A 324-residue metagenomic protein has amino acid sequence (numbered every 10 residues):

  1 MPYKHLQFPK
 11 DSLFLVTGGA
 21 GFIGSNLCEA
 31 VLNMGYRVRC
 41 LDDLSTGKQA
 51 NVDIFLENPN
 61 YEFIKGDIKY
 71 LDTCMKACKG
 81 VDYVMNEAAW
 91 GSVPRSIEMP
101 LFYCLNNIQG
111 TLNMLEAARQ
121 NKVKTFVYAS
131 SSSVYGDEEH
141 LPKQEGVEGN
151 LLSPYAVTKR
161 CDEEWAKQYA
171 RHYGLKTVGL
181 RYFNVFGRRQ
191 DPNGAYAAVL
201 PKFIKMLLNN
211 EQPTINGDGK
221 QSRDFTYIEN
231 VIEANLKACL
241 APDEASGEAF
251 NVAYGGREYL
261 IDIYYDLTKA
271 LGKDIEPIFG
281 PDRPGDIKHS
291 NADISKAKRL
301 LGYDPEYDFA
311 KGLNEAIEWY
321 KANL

Functional and structural regions predicted by a protein language model:
M1-V185, C239, P305-Y307, N323: N-terminal Rossmann-like NAD(P)+-binding domain of SDR-like oxidoreductases, especially those catalyzing
P2-F8, A30-N33, K69, L207-L324: C-terminal substrate-binding subdomain of Rossmann-fold SDR/epimerase-dehydratase oxidoreductases
T17, I97, L105-I108, N193 (+5 more regions): Short, solvent-exposed loop/helix junctions and linker helices that flank or host conserved functional motifs
N113, Q190-D191, Q221-R223: Heptad-repeat alpha-helical coiled-coil signaling segments
L151-T158, Y182, P192, Y196-L200 (+1 more regions): The catalytic Tyr-centered alpha-helix of NAD(P)H-dependent dehydrogenases
C161, W165, Y169, V199 (+3 more regions): Hydrophobic alpha-helix immediately C-terminal to the catalytic Tyr-X-X-X-Lys motif of short-chain
G187-R189, P284: Short beta-strand->alpha-helix junction loop in the catalytic core of nucleotide-activated group-transfer enzymes
